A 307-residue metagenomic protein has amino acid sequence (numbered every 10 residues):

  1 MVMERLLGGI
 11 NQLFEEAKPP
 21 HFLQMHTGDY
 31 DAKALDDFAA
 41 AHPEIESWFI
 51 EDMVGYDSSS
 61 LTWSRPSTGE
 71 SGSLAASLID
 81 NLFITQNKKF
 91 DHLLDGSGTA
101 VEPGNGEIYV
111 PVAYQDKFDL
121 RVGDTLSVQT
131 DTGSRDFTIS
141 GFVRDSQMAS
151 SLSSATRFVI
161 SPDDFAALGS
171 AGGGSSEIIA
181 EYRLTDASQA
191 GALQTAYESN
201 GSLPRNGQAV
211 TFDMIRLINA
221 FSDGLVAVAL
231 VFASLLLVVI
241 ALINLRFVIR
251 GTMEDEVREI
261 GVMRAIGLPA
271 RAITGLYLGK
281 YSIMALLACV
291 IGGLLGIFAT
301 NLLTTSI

Functional and structural regions predicted by a protein language model:
M1-L242, G251, A270, T305-I307: Membrane transport/envelope proteins' first extracytoplasmic loop
N11-E15, R258-A265: Short amphipathic alpha-helical coupling elements at transmembrane boundaries
F142, V262, L268, G293 (+1 more regions): Gly/Ser/Thr-rich helix-start
G224-S234, R258, V262, T274-I283 (+1 more regions): Internal alpha-helical transmembrane segments of multi-pass membrane proteins, especially GPCRs
V239, R246-I249, E256-R258, S282-I307: Small-residue-rich transmembrane alpha-helices
N244-F247, Y277: Short hydrophobic/aromatic, small-residue-rich stretches within specific transmembrane helices of secondary active
R250-T252, R264-A265: Helix-loop junctions at the membrane interface of multi-pass solute transporters
